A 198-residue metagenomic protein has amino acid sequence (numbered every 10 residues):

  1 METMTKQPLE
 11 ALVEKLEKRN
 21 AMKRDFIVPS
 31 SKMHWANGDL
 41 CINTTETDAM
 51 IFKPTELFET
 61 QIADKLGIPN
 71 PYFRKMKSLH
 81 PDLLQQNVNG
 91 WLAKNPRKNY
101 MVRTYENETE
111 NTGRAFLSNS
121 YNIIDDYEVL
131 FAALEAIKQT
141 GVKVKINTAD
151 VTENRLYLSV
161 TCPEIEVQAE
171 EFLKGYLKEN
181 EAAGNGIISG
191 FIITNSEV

Functional and structural regions predicted by a protein language model:
M1-A132: Feature for intrinsically disordered/low-complexity regulatory segments and propeptides
Y121-V198: Intrinsic disorder/low-complexity polar-acidic segments
